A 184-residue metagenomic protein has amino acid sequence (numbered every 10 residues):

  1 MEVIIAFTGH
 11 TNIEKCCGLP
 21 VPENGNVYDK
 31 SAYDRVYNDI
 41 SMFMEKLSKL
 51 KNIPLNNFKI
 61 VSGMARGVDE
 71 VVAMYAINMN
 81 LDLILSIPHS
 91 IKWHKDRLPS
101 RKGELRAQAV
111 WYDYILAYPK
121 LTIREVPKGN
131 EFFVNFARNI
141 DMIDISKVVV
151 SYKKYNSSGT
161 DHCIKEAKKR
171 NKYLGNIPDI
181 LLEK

Functional and structural regions predicted by a protein language model:
E2-E183: Acidic/glycine-enriched connector segments
